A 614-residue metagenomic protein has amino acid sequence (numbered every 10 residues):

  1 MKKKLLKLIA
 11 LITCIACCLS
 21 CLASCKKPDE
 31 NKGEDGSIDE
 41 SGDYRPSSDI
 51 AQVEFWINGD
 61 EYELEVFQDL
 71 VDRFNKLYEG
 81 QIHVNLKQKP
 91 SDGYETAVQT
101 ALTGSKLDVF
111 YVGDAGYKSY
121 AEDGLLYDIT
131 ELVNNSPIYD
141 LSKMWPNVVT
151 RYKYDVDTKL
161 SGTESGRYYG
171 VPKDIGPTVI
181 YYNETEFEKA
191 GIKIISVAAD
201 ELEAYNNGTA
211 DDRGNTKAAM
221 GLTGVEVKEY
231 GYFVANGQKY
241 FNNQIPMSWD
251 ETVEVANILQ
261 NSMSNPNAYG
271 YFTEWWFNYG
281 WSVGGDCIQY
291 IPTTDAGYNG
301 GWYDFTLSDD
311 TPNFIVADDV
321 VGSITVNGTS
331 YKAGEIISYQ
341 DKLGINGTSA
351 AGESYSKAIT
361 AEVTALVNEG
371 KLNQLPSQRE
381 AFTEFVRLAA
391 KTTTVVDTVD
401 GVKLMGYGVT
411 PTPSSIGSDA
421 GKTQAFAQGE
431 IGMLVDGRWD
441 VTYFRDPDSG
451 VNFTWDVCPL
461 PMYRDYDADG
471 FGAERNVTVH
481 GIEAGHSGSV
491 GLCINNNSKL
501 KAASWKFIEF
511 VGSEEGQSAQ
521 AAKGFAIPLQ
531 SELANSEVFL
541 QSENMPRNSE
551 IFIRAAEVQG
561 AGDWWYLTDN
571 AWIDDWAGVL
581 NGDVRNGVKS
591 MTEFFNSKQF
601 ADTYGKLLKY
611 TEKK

Functional and structural regions predicted by a protein language model:
K3, L8-A10, L19-L125, E131-K143 (+4 more regions): Conserved N-terminal structural module of periplasmic/extracytoplasmic solute-binding proteins
G80-N85, S161-R167, T185, N236 (+4 more regions): Extracytoplasmic/periplasmic substrate-recognition and gating elements
E95-K106, F110, E186-F187, E251-L259 (+1 more regions): Short helices/loops that flank or line small-molecule/ion binding pockets
D114-P177, A204-L222, T306-D318, C458 (+1 more regions): Hinge/lid segment of periplasmic solute-binding proteins
Y117-A121, R438-G450: A ligand-binding cleft/hinge motif common to bilobed small-molecule-binding domains
E251-Q260, T293-D419, L460: Glycine-centered hinge/linker elements that transmit conformational signals in sensory and ligand-binding systems
V326, V367, Q517, A534-E537 (+1 more regions): Conserved C-terminal helix/tail region of periplasmic/extracytoplasmic solute-binding proteins
A381-K391, S418-D440, F444, C493: Glycine-rich, aromatic-lined ligand/substrate-binding cores of catalytic and carbohydrate-binding domains
